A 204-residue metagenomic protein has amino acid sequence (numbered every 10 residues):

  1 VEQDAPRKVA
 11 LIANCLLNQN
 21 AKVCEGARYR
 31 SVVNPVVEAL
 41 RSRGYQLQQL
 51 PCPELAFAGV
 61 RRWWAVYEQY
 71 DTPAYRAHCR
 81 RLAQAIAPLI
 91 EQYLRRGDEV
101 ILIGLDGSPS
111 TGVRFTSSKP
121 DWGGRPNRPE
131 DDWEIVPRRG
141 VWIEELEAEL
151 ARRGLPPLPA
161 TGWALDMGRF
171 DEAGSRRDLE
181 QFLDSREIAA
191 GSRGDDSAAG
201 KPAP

Functional and structural regions predicted by a protein language model:
V1-P6, V32-Y45, Q84-V100: Short amphipathic alpha-helices and their capping/turn segments at secondary-structure boundaries
E2-K8, N18-S31, R114, S118-P120 (+1 more regions): Residues lining hydrophobic/aromatic ligand-binding pockets adjacent to catalytic sites
K8, D98-L102, P157-A160: Residue-level recognition of the N-termini of beta-strands and the immediately preceding loop/turn
A13, P51-P53, L105: Conserved residues at the C-terminal ends of beta-strands
N20, F57-G59, S108-R114, S118 (+1 more regions): Short catalytic/ligand-binding loop motif for oxyanion handling, primarily in non-cytosolic enzymes, centered on
G26-Y70: Short, surface-exposed acidic-centric catalytic microdomains
V60-E68, T72-A85, L94, G124-P204: Divalent-metal-activated hydrolytic enzyme cores
L102-P109, W163: Short, well-ordered beta-to-alpha junction loops that form the rim of enzyme active sites and present histidine/acidic
